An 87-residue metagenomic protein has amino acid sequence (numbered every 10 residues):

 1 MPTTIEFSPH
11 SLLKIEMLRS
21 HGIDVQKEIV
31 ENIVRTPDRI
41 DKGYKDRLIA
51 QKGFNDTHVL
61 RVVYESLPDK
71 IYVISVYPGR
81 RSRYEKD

Functional and structural regions predicted by a protein language model:
M1-D87: Ribonuclease/tRNase effector modules and their secretory precursors
